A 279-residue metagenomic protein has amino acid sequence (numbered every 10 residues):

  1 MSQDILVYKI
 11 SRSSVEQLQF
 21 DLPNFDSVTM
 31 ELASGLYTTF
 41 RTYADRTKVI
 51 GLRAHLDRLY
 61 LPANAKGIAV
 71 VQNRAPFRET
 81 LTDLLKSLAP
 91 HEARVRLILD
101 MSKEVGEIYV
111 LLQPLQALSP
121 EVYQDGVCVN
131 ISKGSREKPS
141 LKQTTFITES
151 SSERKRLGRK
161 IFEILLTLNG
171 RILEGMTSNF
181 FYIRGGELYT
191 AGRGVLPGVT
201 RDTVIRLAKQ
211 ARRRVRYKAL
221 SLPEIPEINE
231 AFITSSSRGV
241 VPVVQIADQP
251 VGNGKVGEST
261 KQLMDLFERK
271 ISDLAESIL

Functional and structural regions predicted by a protein language model:
M1-D83, S102-L279: Helix-start/capping segments and mature chain N-termini
L88-L97: Ordered, amphipathic secondary-structure segments that act as subunit-interaction surfaces in large macromolecular
